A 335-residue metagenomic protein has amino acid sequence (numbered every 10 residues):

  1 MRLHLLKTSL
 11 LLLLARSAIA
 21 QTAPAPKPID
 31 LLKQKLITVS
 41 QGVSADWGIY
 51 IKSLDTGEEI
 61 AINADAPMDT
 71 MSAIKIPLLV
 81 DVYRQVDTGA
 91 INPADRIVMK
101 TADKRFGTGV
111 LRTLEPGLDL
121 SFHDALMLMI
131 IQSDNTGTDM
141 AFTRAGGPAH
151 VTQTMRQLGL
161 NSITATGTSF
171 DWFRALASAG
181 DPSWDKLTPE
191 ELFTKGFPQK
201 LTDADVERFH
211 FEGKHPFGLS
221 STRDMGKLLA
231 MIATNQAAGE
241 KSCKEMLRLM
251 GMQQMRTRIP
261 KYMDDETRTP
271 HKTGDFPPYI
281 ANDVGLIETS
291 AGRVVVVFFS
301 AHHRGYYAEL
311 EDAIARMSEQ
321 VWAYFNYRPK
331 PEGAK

Functional and structural regions predicted by a protein language model:
R2-L11: Sec-dependent signal peptide recognition, specifically the positively charged N-region followed immediately by
L11-A20: Hydrophobic h-region of N-terminal signal peptides that target proteins for export in Gram-negative bacteria
Q21-A66, Y324: Beta-lactamase-like hydrolase cores
T22-V39, T143, P148-A149, H210 (+1 more regions): Structured C-terminal helix/loop/strand segments within mature extracytoplasmic catalytic/sensor domains
D46, S121, L126, Q132 (+2 more regions): Mid-domain, small-residue-enriched loop/turn segments at the edges of structured enzyme/sensor domains
L54, P93-V110, A145-G147, T168-L176 (+2 more regions): Acidic helix-start/capping segments at beta-turn-to-alpha-helix junctions
G57, M68-I97, M225, V296: Active-site SXXK
R84-L128: Active-site-proximal loop and beta-strand segments within enzyme catalytic domains
